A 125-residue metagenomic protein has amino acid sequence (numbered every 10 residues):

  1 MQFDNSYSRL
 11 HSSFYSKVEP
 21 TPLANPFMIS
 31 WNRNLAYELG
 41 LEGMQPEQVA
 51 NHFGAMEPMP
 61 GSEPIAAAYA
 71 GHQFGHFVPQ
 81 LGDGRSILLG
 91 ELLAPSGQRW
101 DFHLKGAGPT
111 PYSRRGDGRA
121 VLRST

Functional and structural regions predicted by a protein language model:
M1-R33, Y37: Ser/Thr/Pro-rich, acidic low-complexity intrinsically disordered regulatory segments
N25-T125: Conserved ATP-binding subdomain of kinase catalytic cores across diverse folds
